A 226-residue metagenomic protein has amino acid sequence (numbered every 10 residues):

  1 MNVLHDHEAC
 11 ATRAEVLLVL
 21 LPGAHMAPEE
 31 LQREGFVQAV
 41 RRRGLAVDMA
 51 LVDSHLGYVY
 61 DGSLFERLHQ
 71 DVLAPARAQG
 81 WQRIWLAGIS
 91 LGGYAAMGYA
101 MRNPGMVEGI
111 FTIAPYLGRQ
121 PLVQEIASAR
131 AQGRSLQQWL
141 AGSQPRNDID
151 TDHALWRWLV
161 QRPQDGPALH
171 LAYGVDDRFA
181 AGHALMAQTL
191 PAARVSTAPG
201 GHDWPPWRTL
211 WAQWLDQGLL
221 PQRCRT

Functional and structural regions predicted by a protein language model:
M1-T226: Non-catalytic cap/lid and distal C-terminal segments of serine-dependent acyl enzymes
